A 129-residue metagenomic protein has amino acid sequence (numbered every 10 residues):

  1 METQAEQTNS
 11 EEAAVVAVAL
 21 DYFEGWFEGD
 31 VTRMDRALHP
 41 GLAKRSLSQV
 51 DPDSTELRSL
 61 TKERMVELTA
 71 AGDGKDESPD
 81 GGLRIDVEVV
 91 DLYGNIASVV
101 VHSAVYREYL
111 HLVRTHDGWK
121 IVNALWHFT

Functional and structural regions predicted by a protein language model:
M1-T32, R36-G41, P52, R58: Short, low-complexity N-terminal intrinsically disordered segments enriched in polar/charged residues
Q7, A14, A43-Y106: Surface-exposed, charged secondary-structure patches
Y22, L38, K44, V101 (+1 more regions): Broad hydrophobic/π-residue packing in well-ordered secondary structure
V31-M34, S46, H111, A124: Short linear functional motifs in flexible/disordered or boundary regions
G41-L42, T129: Feature marks short, surface-exposed loop/turn motifs that line or immediately flank catalytic pockets and channel
S98-V100, R107-T129: Short beta-strand edge/turn micro-motifs at domain boundaries
